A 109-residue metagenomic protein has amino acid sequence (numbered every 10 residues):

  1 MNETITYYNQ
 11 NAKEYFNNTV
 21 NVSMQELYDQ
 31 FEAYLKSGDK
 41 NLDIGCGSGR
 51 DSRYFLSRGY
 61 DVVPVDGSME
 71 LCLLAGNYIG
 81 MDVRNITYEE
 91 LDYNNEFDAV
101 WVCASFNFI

Functional and structural regions predicted by a protein language model:
M1-K36: Conserved class I S-adenosyl-L-methionine
L35-K36, Y93-N95: Glycine-rich phosphate-binding loop signature in dinucleotide/nucleotide-binding domains
G38-G47: Conserved class I S-adenosyl-L-methionine
S48-E90: Class I SAM-dependent methyltransferase SAM/SAH-binding core
L91-D92, I109: Helix-loop segment at the mouth of the active site in Rossmann-fold oxidoreductases, especially SDR/KR enzymes
D98: Conserved acidic residues
W101: A conserved beta-strand element that flanks and buttresses the S-adenosyl-L-methionine
A104-F108: Short catalytic micro-motifs in class I SAM-dependent methyltransferases
